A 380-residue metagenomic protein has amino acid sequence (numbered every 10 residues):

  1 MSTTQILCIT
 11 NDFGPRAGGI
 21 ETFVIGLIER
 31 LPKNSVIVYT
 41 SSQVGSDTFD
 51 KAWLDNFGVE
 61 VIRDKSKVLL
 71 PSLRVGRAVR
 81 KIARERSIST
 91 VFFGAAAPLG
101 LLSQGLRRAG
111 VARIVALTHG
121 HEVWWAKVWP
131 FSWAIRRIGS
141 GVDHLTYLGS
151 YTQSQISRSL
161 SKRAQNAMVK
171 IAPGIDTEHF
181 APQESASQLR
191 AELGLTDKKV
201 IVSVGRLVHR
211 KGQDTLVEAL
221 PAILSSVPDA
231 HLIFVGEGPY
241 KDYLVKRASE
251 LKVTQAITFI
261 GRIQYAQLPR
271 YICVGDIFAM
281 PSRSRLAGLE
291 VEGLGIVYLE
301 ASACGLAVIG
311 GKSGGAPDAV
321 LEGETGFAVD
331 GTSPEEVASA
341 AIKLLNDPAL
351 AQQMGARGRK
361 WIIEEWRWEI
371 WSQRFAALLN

Functional and structural regions predicted by a protein language model:
L7-I9, L195-K211, V217-L220: Conserved donor-binding/catalytic core segment of Leloir-type glycosyltransferases
T10-A17, F23-P71, S157, N166-M168: N-terminal strand-loop element at the rim of the active site of nucleotide-sugar-dependent glycosyltransferases
F93-L99: Short His-centered aromatic/hydrophobic patch
A116, S140-E184, L195, F259-I260: Donor nucleotide-sugar binding/catalytic pocket of nucleotide-sugar-dependent glycosyltransferases
D229, A256, E336-S339, K343 (+2 more regions): A short, well-ordered alpha-helix in the C-terminal region of glycosyltransferases
V245-Q267, I277: Nucleotide-activated donor-binding/catalytic signature segment of Leloir-type glycosyltransferases, i.e., the conserved
C273-V291, L306: Acidic donor-binding loop of glycosyltransferase active sites
L321-G323, F327-P334, K343-A349: Conserved acidic donor-binding segment of nucleotide-sugar-dependent glycosyltransferases
